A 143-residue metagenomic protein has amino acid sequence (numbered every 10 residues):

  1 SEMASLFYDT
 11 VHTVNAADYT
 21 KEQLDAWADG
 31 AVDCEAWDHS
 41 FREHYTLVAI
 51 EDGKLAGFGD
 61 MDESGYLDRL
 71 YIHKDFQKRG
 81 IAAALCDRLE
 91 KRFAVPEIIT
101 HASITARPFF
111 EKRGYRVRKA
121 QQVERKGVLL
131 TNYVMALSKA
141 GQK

Functional and structural regions predicted by a protein language model:
A4, Y8-E35: Conserved GNAT-fold acetyl-CoA-binding loop/helix
L24-D38, D68-Y71, Q77, F109: Acidic/histidine-enriched, beta-strand-rich ligand/metal-binding domains
R42-G57, D62: Conserved beta-hairpin
H44, A94-E97: Short, high-confidence coil segments that cap the C-terminus of an alpha-helix and link into the following beta-strand
L55, V117-K119: Residue-level detector of beta-propeller blades
D62-D75, H101, Y133: Conserved acetyl-CoA binding element of GNAT-fold acetyltransferases
I72-R92, K112: Conserved acetyl-CoA-binding loop-helix of GNAT-fold acetyltransferases
P96, H101-P108, R113, A120-K143: C-terminal "cap" of GNAT-fold acetyltransferases
